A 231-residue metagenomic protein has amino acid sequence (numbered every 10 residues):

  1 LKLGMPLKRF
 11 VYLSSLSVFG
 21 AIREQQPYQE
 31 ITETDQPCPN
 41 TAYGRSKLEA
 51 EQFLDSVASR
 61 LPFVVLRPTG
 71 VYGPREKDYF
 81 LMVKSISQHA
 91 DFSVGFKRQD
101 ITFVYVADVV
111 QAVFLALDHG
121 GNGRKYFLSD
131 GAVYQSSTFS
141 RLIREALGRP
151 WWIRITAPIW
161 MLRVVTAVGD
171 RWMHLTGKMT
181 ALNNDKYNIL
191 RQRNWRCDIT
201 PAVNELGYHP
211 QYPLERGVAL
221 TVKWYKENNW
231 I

Functional and structural regions predicted by a protein language model:
L1-A42: Conserved Rossmann-fold NAD(P)-dependent oxidoreductase catalytic core, especially the SDR/UDP-sugar
V11-S14, N40, A58, R67-T69 (+1 more regions): Active-site beta-alpha turn of Rossmann-fold NAD(P)-dependent dehydrogenases/reductases
F19, T41, V64-L81: Flexible, glycine-rich beta-alpha linker
C38-L66: Active-site Tyr-X1-5-Lys
R45, E49-A50, E76-L81, G95-L117 (+1 more regions): Substrate-positioning beta->alpha
V106, R141, T166-H209: Conserved C-terminal active-site "lid" loop/helix of NAD(P)H-dependent oxidoreductases that clamps the redox cofactor
A116-A181, E215, A219-L220: Mid/C-terminal beta-alpha module of Rossmann-like enzyme folds, strongest in SDR-family dehydrogenases/epimerases
C197-E205, H209, P213-I231: Amphipathic terminal alpha-helices
